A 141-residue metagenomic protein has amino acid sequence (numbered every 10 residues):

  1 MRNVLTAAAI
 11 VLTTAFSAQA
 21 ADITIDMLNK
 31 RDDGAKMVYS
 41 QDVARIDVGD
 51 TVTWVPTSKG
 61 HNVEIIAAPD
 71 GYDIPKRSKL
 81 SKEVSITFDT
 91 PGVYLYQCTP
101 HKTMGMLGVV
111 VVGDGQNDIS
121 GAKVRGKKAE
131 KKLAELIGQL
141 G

Functional and structural regions predicted by a protein language model:
M1-L5: Bacterial N-terminal signal peptides that target proteins for export
A7-A15: Bacterial N-terminal signal peptides
F16-A20: Sec/Tat signal peptide C-region and signal peptidase I cleavage site
A21-D33, M104-G141: Extracytoplasmic/periplasmic copper-protein system
A21-I23, S40-K59, V63, E83-T90 (+1 more regions): Beta-strand cores of secreted/periplasmic/IMS beta-sandwich domains, seen most often in copper-related folds
V55-K79, G108: Histidine- and aromatic-enriched segments that form or immediately flank copper-ligand environments
T99-T103: Beta-strand-rich extracellular modules
